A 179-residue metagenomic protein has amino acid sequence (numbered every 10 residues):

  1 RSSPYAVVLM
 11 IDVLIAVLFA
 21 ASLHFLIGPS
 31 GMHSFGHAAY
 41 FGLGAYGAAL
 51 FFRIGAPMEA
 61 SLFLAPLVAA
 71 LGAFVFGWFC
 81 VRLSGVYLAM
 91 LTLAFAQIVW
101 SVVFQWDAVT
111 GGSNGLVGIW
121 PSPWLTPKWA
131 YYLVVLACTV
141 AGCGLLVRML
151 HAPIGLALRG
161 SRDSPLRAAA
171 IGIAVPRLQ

Functional and structural regions predicted by a protein language model:
R1-Q179: Transmembrane alpha-helices and adjacent helix-loop boundaries
